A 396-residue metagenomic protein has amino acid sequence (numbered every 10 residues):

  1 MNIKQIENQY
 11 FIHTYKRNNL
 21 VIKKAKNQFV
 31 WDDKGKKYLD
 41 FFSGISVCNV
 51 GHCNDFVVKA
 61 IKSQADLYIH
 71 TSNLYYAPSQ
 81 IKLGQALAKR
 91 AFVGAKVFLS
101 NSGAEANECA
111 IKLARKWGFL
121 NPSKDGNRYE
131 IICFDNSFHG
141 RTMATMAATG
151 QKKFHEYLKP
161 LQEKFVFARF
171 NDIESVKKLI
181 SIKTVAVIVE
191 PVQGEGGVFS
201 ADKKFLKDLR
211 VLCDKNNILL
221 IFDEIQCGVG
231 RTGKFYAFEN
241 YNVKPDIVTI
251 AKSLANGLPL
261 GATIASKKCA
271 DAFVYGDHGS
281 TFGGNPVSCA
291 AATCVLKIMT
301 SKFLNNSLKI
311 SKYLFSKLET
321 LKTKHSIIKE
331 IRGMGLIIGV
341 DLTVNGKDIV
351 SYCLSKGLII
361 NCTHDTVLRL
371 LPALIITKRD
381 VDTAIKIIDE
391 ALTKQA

Functional and structural regions predicted by a protein language model:
M1-A396: Conserved N-terminal phosphate-binding loop of PLP-dependent enzymes in the Aspartate aminotransferase
